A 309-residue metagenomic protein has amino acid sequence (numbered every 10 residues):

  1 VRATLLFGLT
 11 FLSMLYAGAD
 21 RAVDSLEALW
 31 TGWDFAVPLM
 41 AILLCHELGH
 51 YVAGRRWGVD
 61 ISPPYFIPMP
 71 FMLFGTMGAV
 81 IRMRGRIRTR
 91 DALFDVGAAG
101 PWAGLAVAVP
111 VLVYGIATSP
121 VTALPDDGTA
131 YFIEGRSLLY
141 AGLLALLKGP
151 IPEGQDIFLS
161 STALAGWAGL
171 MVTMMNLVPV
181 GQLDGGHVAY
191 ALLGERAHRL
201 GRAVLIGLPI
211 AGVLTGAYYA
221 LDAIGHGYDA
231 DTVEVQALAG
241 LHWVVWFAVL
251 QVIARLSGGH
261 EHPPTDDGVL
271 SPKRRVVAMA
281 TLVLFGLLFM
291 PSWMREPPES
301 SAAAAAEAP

Functional and structural regions predicted by a protein language model:
V1-P309: Hydrophobic transmembrane alpha-helices and their immediate loop junctions in multi-pass integral membrane proteins
